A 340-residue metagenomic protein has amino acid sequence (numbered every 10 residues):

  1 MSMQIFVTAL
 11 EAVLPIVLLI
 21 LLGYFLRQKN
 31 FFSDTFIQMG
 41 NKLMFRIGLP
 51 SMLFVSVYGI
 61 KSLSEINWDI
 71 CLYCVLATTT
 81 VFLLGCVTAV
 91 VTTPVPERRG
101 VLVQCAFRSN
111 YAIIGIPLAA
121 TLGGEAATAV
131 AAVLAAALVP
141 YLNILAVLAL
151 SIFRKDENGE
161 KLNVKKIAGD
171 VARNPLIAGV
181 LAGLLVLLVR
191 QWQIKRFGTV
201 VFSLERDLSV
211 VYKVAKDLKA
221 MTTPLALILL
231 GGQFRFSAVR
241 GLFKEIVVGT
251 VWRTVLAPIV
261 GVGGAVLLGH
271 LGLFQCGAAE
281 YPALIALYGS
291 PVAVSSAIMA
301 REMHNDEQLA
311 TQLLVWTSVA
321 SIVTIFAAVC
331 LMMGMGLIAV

Functional and structural regions predicted by a protein language model:
M1-V340: Alpha-helical transmembrane segments of multi-pass small-molecule/ion transporters
